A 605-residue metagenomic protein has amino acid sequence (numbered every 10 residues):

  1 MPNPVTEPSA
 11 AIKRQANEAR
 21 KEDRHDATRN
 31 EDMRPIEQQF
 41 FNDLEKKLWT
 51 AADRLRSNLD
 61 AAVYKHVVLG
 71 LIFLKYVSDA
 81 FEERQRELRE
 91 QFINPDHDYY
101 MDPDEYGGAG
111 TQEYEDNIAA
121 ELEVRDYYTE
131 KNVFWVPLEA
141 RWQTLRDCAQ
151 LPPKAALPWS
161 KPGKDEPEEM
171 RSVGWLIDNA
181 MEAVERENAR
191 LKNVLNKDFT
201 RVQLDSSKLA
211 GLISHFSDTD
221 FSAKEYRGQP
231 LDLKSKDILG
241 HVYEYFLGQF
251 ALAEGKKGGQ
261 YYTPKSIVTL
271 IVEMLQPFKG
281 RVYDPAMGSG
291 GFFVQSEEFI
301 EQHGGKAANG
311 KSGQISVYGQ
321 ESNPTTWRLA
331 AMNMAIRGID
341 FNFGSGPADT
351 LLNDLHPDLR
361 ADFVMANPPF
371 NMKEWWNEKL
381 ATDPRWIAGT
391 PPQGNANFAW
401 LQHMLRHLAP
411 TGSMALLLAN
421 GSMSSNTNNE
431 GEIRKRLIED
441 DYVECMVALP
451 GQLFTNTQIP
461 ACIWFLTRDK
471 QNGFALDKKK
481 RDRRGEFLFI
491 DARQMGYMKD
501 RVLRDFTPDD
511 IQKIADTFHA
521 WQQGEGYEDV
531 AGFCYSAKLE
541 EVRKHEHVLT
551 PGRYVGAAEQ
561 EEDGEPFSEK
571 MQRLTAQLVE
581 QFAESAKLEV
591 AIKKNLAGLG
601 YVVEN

Functional and structural regions predicted by a protein language model:
P2-F278, N342-L355, A448-G451, D469 (+3 more regions): Non-catalytic, mostly N-terminal accessory regions of nucleic-acid modification and defense proteins
R34, V202, D232, A286 (+8 more regions): Hydrophobic alpha-helical scaffolding
V63-Y76, S322, W327, S345 (+1 more regions): Conserved Class I SAM-dependent methyltransferase catalytic core
K257-A366, N371-W375, R385, A419-G421 (+3 more regions): Conserved S-adenosyl-L-methionine
V294, R328, A366, F398-Q402 (+12 more regions): Feature representing long, continuous alpha-helical segments
R360-A361, N395-N397, T411-A419, D440-E444 (+7 more regions): Active-site lining segments that contact anionic ligands and/or coordinate catalytic metals
F370-K373, L380-G394: Conserved catalytic motifs of ABC-family nucleotide-binding domains
K373-N377, A415-L416, S425-N428, M446-V447 (+3 more regions): Extended hydrophobic-aromatic, low-complexity segments
